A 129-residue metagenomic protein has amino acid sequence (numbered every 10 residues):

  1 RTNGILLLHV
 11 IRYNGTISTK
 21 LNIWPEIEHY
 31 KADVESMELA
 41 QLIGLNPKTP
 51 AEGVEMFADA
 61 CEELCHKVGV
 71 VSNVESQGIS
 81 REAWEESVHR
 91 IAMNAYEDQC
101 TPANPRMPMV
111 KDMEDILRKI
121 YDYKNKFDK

Functional and structural regions predicted by a protein language model:
R1-E86, K126-F127: Gly/Pro-rich interdomain helix-loop hinge
A83-K129: Short, amphipathic C-terminal "tail helix"
